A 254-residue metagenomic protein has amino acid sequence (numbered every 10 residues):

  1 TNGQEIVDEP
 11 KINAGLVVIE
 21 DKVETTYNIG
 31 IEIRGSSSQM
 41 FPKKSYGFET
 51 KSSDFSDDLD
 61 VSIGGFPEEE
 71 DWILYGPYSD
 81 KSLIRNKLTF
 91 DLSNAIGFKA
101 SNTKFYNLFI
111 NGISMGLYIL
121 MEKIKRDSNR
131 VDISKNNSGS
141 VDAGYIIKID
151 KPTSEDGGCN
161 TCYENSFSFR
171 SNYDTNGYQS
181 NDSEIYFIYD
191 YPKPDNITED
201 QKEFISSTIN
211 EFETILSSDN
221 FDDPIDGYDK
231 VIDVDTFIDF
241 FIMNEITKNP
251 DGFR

Functional and structural regions predicted by a protein language model:
T1-R254: Phosphate/dinucleotide-binding and metal-coordinating scaffold of catalytic cores in nucleotide-dependent enzymes
